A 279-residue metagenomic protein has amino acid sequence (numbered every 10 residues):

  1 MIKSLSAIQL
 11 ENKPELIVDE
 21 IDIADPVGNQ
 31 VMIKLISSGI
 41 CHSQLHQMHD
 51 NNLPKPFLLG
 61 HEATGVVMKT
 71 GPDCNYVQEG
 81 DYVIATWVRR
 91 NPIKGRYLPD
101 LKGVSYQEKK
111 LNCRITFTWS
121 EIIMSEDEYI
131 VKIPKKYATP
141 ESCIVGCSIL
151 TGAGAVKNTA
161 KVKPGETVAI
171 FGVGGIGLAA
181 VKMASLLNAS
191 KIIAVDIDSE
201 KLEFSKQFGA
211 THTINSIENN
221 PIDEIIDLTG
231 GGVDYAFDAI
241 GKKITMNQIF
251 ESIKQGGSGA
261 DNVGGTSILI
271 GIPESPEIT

Functional and structural regions predicted by a protein language model:
M1-A7: Short structural boundary motif marking the start of a folded domain
S6, E62-T64, Y82, I122 (+3 more regions): Residue-level marker of beta-strand positions
A24-S38, M48-I93, K132-K136: Glycine-rich beta-strand-centered segment in the early N-terminal region that forms part of a ligand/cofactor-binding
V83, V168, G232, A236: Receiver (REC) domain switch-region micro-motif
R90-F171: NAD(P)H dinucleotide-binding glycine-rich loop of Rossmann-like/cofactor-binding domains, especially the beta1-alpha1
K135-N219, D223-E224: Mid-domain Rossmann-like dinucleotide-binding core that forms the NAD(H)/NADP(H) cofactor-binding site
A160-K163, I197, E203, Q207-T279: Glycine-rich cofactor phosphate-binding loops and adjacent beta1-alpha1 units of small-molecule cofactor enzyme domains
